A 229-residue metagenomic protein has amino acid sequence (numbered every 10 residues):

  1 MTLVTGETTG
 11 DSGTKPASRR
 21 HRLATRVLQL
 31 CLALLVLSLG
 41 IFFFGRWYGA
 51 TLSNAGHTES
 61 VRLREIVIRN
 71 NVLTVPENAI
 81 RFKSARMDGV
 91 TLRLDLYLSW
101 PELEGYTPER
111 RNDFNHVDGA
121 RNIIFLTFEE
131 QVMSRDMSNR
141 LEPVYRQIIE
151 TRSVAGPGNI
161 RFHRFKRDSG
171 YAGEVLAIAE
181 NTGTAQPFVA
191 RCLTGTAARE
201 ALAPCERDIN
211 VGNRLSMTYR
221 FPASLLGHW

Functional and structural regions predicted by a protein language model:
M1-T25: N-terminal Lys/Arg-rich, disordered targeting/topogenic segments
T25-W47: Hydrophobic membrane-insertion alpha-helices, especially the h-region of bacterial N-terminal signal peptides
G49-E65: Alpha-helical transmembrane signal-anchor/signal-peptide segments
R64-I68, A177, R207-I209: Short acidic-hydrophobic surface loop/beta-edge motif
V72-I123: Extracytoplasmic/periplasmic/luminal assembly and interaction segments in envelope/secretory/respiratory proteins
A79, T194-T196, Y219-A223: A mature extracytoplasmic/lumenal domain signature
D113-L202: Non-cytosolic head/periplasmic domains of membrane-anchored proteins
E200-W229: Long, compositionally biased interface segments
